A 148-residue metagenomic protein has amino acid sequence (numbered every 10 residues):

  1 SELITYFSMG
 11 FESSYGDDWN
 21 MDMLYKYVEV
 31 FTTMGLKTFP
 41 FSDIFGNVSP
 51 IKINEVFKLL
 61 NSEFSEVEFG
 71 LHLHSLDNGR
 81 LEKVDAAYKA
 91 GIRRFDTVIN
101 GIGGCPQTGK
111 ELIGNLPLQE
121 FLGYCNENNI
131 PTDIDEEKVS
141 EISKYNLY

Functional and structural regions predicted by a protein language model:
S1-Y148: Catalytic cores and adjacent flexible loops of soluble metabolic enzymes that perform enolate/carbanion chemistry on
